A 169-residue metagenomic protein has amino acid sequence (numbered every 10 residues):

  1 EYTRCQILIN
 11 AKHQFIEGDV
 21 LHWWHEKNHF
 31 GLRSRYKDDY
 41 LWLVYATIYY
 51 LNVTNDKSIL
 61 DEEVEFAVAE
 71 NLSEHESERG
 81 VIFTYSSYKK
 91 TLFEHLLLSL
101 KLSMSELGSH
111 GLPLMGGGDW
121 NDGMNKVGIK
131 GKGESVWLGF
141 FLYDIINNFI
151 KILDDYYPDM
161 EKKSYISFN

Functional and structural regions predicted by a protein language model:
E1, H22-F30, G123-S135, L153-E161: Glycine- and acidic
E1-H110, S135-I146: Aromatic-rich carbohydrate-recognition surfaces in CAZymes
L21-H22, F141-N169: Catalytic cores of carbohydrate-active enzymes
G108, G116-F149: Mobile "lid/hinge" segments at catalytic clefts and subdomain interfaces of large enzymes
P113: Acidic, glycine-anchored loop motifs typical of Ca2+
